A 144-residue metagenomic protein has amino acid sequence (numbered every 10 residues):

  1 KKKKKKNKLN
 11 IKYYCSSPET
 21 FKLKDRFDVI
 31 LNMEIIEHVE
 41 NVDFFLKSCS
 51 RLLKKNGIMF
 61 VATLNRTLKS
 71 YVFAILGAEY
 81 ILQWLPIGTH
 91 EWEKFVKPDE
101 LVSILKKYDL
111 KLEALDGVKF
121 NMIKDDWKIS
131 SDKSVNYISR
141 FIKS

Functional and structural regions predicted by a protein language model:
K1-Y71, P98-L101, S139-K143: Conserved SAM-binding loop
K2-L9, L76-G77, W127-S131: Short low-complexity, flexible loop/linker segments enriched in glycine and/or proline with clustered acidic
K12-Y14, E113-D116: General small-molecule cofactor/ligand-binding pocket signal
S17, K119-M122: Short beta-strand->alpha-helix junction loop in the catalytic core of nucleotide-activated group-transfer enzymes
T63, L82-E100: Acceptor-substrate binding/catalytic loop of class I
Y71-Y80: Short, flexible, mixed-charge acidic loops at enzyme active sites
W92-L115: Short alpha-helix
D125-S144: Core SAM-dependent methyltransferase catalytic element
